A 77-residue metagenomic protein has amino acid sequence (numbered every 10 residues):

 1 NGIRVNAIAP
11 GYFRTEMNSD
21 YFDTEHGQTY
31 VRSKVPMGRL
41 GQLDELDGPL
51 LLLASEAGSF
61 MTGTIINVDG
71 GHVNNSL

Functional and structural regions predicted by a protein language model:
N1, N6, T64: Rossmann-like NAD(H)/NADP(H) cofactor-binding core
A9-D20: Short, flexible catalytic-loop segment of classical short-chain dehydrogenase/reductase
P10, L51-S55: Alpha-helical segments that scaffold the active site and NAD(P)H-binding pocket of short-chain dehydrogenase/reductase
R14, E56-A57: Catalytic "switch" loops of ABC-type ATPases
S19-D20, T29, D44, F60: Residue-level preference for short helical/loop micro-motifs built around acidic side chains
Y21-V35: A short C-terminal helix-loop "cap" of Rossmann-like NAD(P)-dependent dehydrogenase/epimerase domains
V35-L46, A57: A conserved structural motif in NAD(P)-dependent oxidoreductases
L51, T62-L77: Short C-terminal tail/terminal secondary-structure segment of NAD(P)H-dependent dehydrogenase/reductase domains
